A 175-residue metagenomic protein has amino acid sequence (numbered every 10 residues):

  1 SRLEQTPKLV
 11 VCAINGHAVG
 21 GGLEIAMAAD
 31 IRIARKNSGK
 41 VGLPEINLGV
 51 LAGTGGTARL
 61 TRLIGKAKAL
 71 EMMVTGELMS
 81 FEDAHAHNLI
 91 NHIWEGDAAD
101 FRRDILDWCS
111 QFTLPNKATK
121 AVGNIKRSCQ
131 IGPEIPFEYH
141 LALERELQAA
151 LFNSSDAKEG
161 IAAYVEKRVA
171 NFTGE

Functional and structural regions predicted by a protein language model:
S1-N15, A58: An acidic, glycine-rich surface segment that forms the CoA-thioester-binding/catalytic face of crotonase-fold enzymes
L9, A26, L60, A84 (+2 more regions): Terminal peptide-recognition signature
I14, L60, K68-E77: Short helix- or helix-capping micro-motifs that position conserved polar/aromatic residues at function-defining sites
G21-R32, K36-N37, F81-D83, H87-L89 (+1 more regions): Active-site-proximal glycine-rich helix-loop-beta segment
A34-G39, F81, I90-A142, S155 (+1 more regions): C-terminal long alpha-helix characteristic of the crotonase
